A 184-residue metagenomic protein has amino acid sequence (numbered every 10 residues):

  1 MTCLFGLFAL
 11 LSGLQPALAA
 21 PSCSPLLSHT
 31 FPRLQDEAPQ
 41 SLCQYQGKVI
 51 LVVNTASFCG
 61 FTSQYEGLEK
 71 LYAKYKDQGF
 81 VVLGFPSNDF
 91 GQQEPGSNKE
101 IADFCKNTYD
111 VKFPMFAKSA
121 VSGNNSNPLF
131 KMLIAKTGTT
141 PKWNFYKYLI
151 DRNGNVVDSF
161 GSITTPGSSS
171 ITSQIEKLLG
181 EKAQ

Functional and structural regions predicted by a protein language model:
T2-G13: Bacterial N-terminal signal peptides
Q15-C43, S63, P128: N-terminal "domain-start" segment that seeds a small globular fold
Q35, S119, G161-T164: Short loop or secondary-structure boundary microenvironments that flank and position key functional residues
S41-C43, A73-K74, T137-P141: Surface-exposed acidic, glycine-flexible loop patches that form ligand/cofactor-binding and adhesion interfaces
Q46-I50, K76-V81, Y109-P114, N144 (+1 more regions): Loop/turn elements at helix/coil->beta-strand transitions in domains of secreted/extracellular proteins
N54-F58: Amphipathic alpha-helical repeat scaffolds
F61-S126: Structural microenvironment flanking redox-active thiols in thiol-disulfide oxidoreductases
P128-Q184: Thiol-/selenol-based redox modules, centered on thioredoxin-like and closely related oxidoreductase domains
